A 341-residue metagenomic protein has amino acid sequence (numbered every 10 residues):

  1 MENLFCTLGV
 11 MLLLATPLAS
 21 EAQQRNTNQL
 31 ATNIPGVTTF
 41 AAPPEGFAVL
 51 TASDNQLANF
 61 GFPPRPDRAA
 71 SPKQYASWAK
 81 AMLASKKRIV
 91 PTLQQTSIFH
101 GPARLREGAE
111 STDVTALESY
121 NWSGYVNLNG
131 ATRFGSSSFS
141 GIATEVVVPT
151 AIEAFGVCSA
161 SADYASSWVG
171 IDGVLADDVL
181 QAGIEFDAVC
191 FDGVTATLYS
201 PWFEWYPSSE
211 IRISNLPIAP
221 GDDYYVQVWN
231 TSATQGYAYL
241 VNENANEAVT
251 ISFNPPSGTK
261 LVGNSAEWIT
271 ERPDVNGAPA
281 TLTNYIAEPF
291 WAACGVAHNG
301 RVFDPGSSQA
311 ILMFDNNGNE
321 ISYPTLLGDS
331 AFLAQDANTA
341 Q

Functional and structural regions predicted by a protein language model:
M1-L4: Positively charged n-region of N-terminal signal peptides that target proteins for export
T7-T16: Bacterial N-terminal signal peptides
L18-A22: Sec/Tat signal peptide C-region and signal peptidase I cleavage site
Q23-Q341: Exposed, interaction-prone regions of secreted/extracellular proteins
